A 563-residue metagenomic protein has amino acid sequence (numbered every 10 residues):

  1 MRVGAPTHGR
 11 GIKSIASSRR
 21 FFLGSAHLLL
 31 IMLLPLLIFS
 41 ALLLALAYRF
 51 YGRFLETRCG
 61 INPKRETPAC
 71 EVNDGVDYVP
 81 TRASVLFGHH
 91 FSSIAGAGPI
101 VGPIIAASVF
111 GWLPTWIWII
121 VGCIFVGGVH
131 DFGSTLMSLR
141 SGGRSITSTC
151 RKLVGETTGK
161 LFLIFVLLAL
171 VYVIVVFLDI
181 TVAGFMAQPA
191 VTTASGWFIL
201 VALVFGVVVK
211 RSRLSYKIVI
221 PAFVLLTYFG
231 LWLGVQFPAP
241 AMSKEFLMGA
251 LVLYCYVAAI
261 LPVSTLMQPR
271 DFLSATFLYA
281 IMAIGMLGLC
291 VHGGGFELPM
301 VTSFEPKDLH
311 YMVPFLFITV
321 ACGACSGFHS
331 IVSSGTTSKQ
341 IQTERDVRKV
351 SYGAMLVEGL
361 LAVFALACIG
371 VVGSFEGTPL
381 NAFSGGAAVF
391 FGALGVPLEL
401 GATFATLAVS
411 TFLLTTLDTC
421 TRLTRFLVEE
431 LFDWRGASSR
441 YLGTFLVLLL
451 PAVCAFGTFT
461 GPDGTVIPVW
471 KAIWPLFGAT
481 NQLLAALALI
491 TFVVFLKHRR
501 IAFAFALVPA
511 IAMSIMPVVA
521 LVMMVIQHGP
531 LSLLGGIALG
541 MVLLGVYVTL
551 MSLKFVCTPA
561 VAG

Functional and structural regions predicted by a protein language model:
M32-A47, L225-S274, I284-V291, P306 (+3 more regions): A generic transmembrane alpha-helix motif of multi-pass inner-membrane proteins
L33-R49, A107-S138, T147, T192-F198 (+6 more regions): Extracellular loop-to-transmembrane helix junctions
L46-I100, Y311, F315: Membrane-interface "cap" regions at the ends of multi-pass membrane proteins
R53-V79, I105, W116, I120 (+5 more regions): Flexible loop linkers connecting adjacent transmembrane helices in multi-pass alpha-helical membrane transporters
V79-G142, K152-E156, V173-A187, D346-E376 (+1 more regions): Membrane-interface helix-loop-helix modules in multi-pass membrane proteins
R82-G98, K244-L261, I284-G294, S303-E344 (+4 more regions): Hydrophobic, membrane-embedded alpha-helices of multi-pass small-molecule transporters
E156-V171, G353-L360, E399-A405, L414 (+1 more regions): Loop-to-transmembrane helix boundary motifs in multi-pass membrane proteins
L289-S303, G353-G386, F456-T465: Extracellular/periplasmic helix-exit of transmembrane alpha-helices
